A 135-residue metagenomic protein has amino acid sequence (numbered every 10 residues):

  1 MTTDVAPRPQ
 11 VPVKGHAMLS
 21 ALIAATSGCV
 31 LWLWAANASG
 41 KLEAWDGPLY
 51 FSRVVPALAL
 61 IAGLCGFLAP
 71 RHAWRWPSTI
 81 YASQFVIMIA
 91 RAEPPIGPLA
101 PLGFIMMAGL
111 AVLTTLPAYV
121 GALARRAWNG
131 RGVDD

Functional and structural regions predicted by a protein language model:
M1-Q10, V133-D135: Low-complexity, intrinsically disordered extramembrane tails and loops of integral membrane proteins
Q10-D46: Membrane-helix boundary elements
G15-I23, V112-D135: Membrane-water interface at the C-terminal end of transmembrane alpha helices
D46-A59, L102-T114: Alpha-helical transmembrane segments of polytopic membrane proteins
V55-W74: Canonical alpha-helical transmembrane segments
G63-L64, F85, I89: Alpha-helical transmembrane segments of multipass membrane proteins
H72-V86: Central hydrophobic cores of alpha-helical transmembrane segments in multi-pass integral membrane proteins
I87-G109: Membrane-helix boundary connector in multi-pass membrane proteins
